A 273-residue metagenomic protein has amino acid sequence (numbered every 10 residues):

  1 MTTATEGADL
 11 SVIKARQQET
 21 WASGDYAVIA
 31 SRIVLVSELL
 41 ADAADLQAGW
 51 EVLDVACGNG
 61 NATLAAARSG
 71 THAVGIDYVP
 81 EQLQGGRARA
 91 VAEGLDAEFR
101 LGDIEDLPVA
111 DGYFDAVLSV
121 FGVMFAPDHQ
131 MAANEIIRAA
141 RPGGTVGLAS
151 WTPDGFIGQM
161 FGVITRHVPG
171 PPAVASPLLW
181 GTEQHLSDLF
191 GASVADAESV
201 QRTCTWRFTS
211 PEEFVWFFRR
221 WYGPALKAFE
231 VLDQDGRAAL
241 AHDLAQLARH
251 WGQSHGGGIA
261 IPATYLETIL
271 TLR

Functional and structural regions predicted by a protein language model:
T2-W50, N61, G85, V215: Conserved class I S-adenosyl-L-methionine
A44-L46, A67, A140: A generic alpha-to-beta junction signature in SAM-dependent methyltransferases
E51-D106, M131: Class I SAM-dependent methyltransferase SAM/SAH-binding core
E105-A116: A short acidic, Gly/Pro-enriched loop at the edge of an enzyme's catalytic core that lines a small-molecule cofactor
D115-Q130: A short SAM/SAH-binding and catalytic strip from SAM-dependent methyltransferases
Q130, I137, R141-S210: Conserved catalytic/acceptor-binding region of the Class I
L178-R273: Conserved Class I S-adenosyl-L-methionine
